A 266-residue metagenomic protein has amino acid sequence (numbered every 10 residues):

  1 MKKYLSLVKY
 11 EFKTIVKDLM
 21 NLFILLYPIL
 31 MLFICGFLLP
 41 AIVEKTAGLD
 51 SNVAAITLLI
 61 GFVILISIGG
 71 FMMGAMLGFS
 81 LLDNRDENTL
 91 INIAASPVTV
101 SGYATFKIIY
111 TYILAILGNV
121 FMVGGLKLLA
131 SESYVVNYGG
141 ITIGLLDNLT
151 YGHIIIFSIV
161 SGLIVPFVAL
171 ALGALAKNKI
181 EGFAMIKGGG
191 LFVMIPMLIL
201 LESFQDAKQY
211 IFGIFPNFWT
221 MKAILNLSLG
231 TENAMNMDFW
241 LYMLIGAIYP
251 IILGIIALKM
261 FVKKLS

Functional and structural regions predicted by a protein language model:
M1-P28, N88: Aromatic- and glycine-rich beta-strand/loop motifs that create alpha-glucan
I15-V43, L59-M76, Y112-N119, I186-L200 (+1 more regions): Hydrophobic alpha-helical transmembrane segments of multi-pass membrane transport/permease proteins
V16-L22, L149-L191: A structural motif at transmembrane helix-loop-helix junctions in multipass membrane proteins
A41-I56, M185, P196-A247: Terminal transmembrane helical anchor/hairpin motif
L49, G74-S96, S266: Transmembrane helix boundary and interhelical loop/hinge segments in multi-pass membrane proteins
V98-E132, M243-P250: Selective transmembrane-helix segments that form parts of the transport pathway or gating/packing helices in multipass
I113-L163, L170: Secretory targeting signals
A171, S228-E232, M243-S266: Junction motif at the cytosolic side of a transmembrane helix
